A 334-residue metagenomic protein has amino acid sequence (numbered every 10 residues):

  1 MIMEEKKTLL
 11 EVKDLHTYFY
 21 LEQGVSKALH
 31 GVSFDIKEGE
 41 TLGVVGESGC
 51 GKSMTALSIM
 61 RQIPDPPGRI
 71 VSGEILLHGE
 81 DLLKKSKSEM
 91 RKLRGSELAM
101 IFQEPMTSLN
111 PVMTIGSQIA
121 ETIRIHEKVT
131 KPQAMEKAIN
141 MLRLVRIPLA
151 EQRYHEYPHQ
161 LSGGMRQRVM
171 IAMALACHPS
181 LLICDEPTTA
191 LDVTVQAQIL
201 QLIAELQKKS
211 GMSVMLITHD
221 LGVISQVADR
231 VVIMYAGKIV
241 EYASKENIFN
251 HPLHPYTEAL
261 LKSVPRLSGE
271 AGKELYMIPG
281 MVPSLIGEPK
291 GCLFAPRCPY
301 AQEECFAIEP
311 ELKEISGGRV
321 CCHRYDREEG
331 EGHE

Functional and structural regions predicted by a protein language model:
K6-T8, P148-E151, Y242-E334: Short catalytic/signature loops enriched in Gly
E47, I183, P187, L191-K273: P-loop NTP-binding/switch modules centered on Walker-like glycine-rich loops
E74, D81, Q133-Q152, L261-K262: Conserved ABC ATPase "signature" region
L82-A99, I125, N247-P252, S284-P289: ABC ATPase NBD coupling module
E156-L161, M165: Conserved ABC ATPase signature
A176-S180: A short, proline-enriched helix->beta-strand linker immediately N-terminal to the Walker B motif in ABC-type P-loop
